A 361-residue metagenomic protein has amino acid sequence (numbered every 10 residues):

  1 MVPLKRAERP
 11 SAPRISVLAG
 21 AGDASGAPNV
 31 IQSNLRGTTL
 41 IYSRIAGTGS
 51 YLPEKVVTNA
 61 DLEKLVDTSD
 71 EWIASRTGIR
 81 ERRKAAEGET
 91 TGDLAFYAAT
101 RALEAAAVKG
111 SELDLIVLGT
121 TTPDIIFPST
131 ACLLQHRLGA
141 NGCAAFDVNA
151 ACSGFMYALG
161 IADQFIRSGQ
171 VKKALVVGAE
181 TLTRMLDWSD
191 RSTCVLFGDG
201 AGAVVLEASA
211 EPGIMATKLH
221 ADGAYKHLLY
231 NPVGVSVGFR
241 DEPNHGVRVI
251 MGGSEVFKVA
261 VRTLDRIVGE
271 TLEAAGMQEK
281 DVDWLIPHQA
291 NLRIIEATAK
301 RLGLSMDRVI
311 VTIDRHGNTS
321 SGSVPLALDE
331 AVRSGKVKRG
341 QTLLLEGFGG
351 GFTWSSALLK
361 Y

Functional and structural regions predicted by a protein language model:
I31-E87, D190-K258, R262, R266 (+1 more regions): Condensing-enzyme catalytic core mediating Claisen C-C bond formation in acyl metabolism
N34, G92, F96-A99, L103 (+7 more regions): Claisen-condensing/thiolase-fold acyl-transfer catalytic domains that form or cleave C-C bonds in fatty acid
A46, G119, N149, A174-E180 (+3 more regions): Short beta-strand segments
V66-S75, I125-G139, V176-L182, S236-E242 (+1 more regions): Acidic-glycine-rich active-site phosphate/pyrophosphate-binding loop
I79-R83, E112-V117, H136-N149, T183-S189 (+1 more regions): Glycine/charged-rich beta-loop-alpha catalytic/anionic-binding loops adjacent to active sites
S111-G119, K280-H288: Short glycine-rich phosphate-binding loop at a beta-alpha junction
R167-A201: Flexible, glycine-rich active-site loops centered on histidine and acidic residues that chelate a metal or position
